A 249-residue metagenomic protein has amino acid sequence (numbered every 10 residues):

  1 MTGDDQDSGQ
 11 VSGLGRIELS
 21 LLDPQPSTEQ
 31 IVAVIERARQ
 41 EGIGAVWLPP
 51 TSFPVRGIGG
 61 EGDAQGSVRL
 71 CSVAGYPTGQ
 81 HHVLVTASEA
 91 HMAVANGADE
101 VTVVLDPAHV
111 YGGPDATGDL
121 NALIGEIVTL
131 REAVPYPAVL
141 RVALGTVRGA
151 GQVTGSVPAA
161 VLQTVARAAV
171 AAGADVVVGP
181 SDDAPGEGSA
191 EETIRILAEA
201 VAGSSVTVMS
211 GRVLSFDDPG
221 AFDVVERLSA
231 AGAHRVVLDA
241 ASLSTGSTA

Functional and structural regions predicted by a protein language model:
M1-T2, Q6, Q10: Intrinsically disordered, low-complexity repeat/linker tracts enriched for polar/charged residues
G9-E41, F53-V55, G60-S72, Y76-T78 (+2 more regions): Alpha/beta enzyme core
G44-A45: Periplasmic-binding protein-like
L48-P49: Replace "coordinates the UDP/GDP/TDP-sugar" with "coordinates nucleotide-activated sugar donors
